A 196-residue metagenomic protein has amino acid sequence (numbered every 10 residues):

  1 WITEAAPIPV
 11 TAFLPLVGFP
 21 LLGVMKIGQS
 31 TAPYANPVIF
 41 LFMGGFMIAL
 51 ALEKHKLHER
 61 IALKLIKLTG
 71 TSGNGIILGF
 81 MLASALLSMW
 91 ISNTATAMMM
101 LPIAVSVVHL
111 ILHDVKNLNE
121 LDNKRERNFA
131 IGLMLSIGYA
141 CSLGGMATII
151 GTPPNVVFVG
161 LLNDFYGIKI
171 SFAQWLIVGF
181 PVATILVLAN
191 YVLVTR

Functional and structural regions predicted by a protein language model:
W1, A32, G45, L50 (+4 more regions): Preference for short coil/turn "hinge" residues that link or interrupt alpha-helices
W1-A6, A83-S92, G138-I149: Transmembrane alpha-helix interface/packing and boundary motifs in multi-pass membrane proteins, characterized by
W1-L41, D164-I170, Q174-R196: Hydrophobic transmembrane alpha-helices of multi-pass small-molecule transporters
P9-K124: Membrane-embedded alpha-helical segments and adjacent helix-loop junctions characteristic of multi-pass solute
K54, N93-A97, I111-I131, L135-I137 (+2 more regions): Juxtamembrane and boundary regions of transmembrane helices in multi-pass small-molecule transporters and channels
I77-L78, S136-Y139: Internal, well-ordered domain-core segments that constitute the primary functional module of diverse proteins
